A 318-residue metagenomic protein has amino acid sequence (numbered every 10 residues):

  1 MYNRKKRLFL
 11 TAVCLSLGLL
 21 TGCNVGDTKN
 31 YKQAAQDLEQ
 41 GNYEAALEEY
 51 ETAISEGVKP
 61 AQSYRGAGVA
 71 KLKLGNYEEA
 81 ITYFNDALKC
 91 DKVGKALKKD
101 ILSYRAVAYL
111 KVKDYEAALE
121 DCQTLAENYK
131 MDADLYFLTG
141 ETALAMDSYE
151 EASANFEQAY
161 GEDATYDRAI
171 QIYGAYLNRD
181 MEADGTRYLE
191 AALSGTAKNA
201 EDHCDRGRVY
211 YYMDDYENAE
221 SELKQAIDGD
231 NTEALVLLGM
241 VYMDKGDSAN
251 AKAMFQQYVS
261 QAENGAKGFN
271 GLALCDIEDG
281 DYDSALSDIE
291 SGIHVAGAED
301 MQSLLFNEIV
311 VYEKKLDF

Functional and structural regions predicted by a protein language model:
T28-K29, A61-Q62, A96-D100, D134 (+6 more regions): Start-of-helix register in tetratricopeptide repeats
A35, V69, V107, E141 (+5 more regions): Residue-level recognition of tetratricopeptide repeat
E39-Q40, K73, K111, A145-M146 (+5 more regions): Register position in tetratricopeptide repeats
V58, K92, A96, Y129-K130 (+5 more regions): Short coil turns that delineate tetratricopeptide repeat
G66, K73, L97-Y104, L138 (+5 more regions): Canonical tetratricopeptide repeat
